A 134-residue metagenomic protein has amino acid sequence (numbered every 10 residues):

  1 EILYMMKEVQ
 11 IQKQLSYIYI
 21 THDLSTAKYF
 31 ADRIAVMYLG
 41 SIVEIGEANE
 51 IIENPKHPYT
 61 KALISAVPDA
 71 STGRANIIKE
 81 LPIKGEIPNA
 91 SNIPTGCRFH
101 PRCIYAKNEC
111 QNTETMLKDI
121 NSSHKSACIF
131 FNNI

Functional and structural regions predicted by a protein language model:
E1-N76: P-loop NTP-binding/switch modules centered on Walker-like glycine-rich loops
A48-I134: Charged, flexible cofactor/metal-binding loops and thiol motifs
